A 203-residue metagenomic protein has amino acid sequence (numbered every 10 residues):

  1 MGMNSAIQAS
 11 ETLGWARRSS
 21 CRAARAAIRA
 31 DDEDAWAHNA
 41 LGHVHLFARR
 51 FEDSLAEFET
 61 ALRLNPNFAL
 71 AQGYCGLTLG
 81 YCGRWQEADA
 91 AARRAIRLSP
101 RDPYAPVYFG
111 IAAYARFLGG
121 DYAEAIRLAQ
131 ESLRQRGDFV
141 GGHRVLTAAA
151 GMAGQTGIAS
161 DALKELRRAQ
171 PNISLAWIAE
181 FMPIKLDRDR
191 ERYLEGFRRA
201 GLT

Functional and structural regions predicted by a protein language model:
S10-A26, F47-T60, C82-R97, G119-L128 (+1 more regions): Structural signature of tandem alpha-helical TPR/SEL1-like repeats, specifically the intra-repeat loop/turn
A30, L64, L98-R101, Q135 (+1 more regions): Structural marker of alpha-solenoid helical repeat scaffolds
D34, F68, D102-A105, F139 (+1 more regions): Residue-level recognition of tetratricopeptide repeat
A37, A71, A105-Y108, G142 (+1 more regions): TPR alpha-solenoid repeat register
A40, Y74, Y108-I111, V145: Canonical tetratricopeptide repeat
G151-I173: TPR/TPR-like (Sel1-like) alpha-helical repeat modules
N172-T203: Terminal, low-structured helical/coil segments at or just beyond the last alpha-helical repeat
